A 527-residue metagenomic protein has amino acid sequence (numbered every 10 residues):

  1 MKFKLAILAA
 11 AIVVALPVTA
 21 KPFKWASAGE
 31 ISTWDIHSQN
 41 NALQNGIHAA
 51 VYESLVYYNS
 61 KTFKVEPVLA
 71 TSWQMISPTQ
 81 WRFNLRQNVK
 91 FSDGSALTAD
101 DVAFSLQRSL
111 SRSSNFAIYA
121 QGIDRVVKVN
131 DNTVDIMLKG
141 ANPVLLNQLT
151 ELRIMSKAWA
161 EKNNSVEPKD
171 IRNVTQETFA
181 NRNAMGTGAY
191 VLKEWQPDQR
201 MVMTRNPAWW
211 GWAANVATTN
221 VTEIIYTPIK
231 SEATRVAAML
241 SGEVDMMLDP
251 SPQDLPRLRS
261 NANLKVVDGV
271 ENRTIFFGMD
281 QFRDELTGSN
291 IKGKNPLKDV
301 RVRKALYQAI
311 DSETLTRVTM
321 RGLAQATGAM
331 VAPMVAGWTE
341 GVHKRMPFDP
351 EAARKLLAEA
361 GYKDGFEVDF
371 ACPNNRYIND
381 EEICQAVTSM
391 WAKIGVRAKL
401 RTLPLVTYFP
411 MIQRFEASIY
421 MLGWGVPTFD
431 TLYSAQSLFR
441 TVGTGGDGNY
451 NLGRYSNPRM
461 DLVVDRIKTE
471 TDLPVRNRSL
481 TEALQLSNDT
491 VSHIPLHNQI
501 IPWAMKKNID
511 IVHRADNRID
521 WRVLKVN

Functional and structural regions predicted by a protein language model:
A26-S77, Q107, M185-T187: N-terminal lobe/hinge region of extracytoplasmic solute-binding protein
K64, R153-T219, E223-I225, E351 (+1 more regions): Gly/Pro-rich hinge or "lid" segments in bacterial periplasmic/extracellular proteins
Q74, I118-K169, Q196: Surface-exposed binding/hinge segments that line and control ligand-binding clefts or catalytic entry sites
R82, V300-K304, T316-R317, K393-E416 (+2 more regions): Extracytoplasmic/peripheral linker and loop segments enriched in polar/acidic and small residues with frequent Thr/Pro
Q148, D254-R257, I291-V335, N379-I383 (+1 more regions): Periplasmic-binding protein-like
T178, A208-R257, V300, T388 (+1 more regions): Ligand-site clamp/hinge motif
Y190, Q308, Q325-E359, R376-D380: Structural transition elements
W503-N527: Long beta-strand-rich cores associated with HINT superfamily self-processing modules
